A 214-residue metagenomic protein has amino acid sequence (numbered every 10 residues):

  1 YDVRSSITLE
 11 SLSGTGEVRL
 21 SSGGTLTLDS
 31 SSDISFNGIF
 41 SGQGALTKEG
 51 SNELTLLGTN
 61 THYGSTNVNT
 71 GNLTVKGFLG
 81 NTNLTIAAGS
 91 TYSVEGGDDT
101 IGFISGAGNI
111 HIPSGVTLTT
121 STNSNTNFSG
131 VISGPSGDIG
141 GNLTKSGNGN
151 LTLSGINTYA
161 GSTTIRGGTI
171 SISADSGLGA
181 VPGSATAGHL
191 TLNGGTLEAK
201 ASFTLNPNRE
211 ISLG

Functional and structural regions predicted by a protein language model:
Y1-S35, S41-T55, Y63-N127, S133-T152 (+1 more regions): Beta-strand repeat architectures
G155: Short, conserved catalytic or interaction motifs in soluble domains
